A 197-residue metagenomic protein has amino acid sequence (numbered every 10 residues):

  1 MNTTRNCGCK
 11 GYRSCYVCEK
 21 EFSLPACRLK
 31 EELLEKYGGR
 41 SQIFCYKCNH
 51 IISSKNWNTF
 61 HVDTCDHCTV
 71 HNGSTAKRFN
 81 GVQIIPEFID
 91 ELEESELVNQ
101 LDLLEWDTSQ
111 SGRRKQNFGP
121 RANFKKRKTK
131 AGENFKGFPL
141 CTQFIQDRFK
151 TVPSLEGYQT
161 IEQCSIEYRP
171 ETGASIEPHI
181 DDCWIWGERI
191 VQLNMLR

Functional and structural regions predicted by a protein language model:
M1-R197: Non-heme Fe(II) oxygenase metal-center motifs and adjacent flexible, charged/small-residue loops
